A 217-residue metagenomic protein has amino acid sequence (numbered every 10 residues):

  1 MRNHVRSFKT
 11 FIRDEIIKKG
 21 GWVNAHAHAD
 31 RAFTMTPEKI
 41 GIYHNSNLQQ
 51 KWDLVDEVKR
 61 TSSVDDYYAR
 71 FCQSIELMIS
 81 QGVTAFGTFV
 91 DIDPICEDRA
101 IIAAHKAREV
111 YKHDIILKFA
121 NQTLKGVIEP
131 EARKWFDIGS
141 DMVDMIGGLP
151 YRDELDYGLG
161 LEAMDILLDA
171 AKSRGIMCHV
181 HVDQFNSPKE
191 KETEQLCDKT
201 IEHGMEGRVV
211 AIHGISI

Functional and structural regions predicted by a protein language model:
M1-Q50, D65: Replace "His-x-His-based motif
M1-R2, N24-H28, Q81-P94, G214: Short N-terminal secondary-structure initiator segments
R6, R99-Y111, E129-I217: Histidine/acidic residue-rich metal-binding segments in metalloenzymes
I16-G20, S74, S173-G175: Alpha-helical hydrophobic/aromatic positions enriched in membrane-embedded helices and signal peptides
G21-A27, F86-T88, I115-Q122, D144-G148 (+2 more regions): Hydrophobic faces of well-ordered beta-strands that scaffold small-molecule active sites in alpha/beta enzyme cores
A32, T88, S187-K189: Generic hydrophobic alpha-helical membrane-span motif
A32-Y67, M142-M145, E192-V210: Active-site gating loops and adjacent loop-to-helix segments of metal-dependent hydrolytic enzymes
K39, V58-D141, Y151-D169: Active-site loop-helix segments enriched in His/Asp/Glu that coordinate and activate a nucleophilic water at divalent
